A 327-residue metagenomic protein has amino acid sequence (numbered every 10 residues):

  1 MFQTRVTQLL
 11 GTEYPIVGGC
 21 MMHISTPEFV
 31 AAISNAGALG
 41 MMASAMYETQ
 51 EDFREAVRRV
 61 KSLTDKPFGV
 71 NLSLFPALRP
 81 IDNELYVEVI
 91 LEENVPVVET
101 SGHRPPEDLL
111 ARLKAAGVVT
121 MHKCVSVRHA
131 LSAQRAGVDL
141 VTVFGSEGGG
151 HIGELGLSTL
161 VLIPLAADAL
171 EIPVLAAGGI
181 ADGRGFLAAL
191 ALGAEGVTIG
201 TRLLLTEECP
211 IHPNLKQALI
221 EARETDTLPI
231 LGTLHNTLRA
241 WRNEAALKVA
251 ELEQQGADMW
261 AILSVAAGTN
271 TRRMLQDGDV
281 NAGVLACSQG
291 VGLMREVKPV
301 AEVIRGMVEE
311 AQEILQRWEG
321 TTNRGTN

Functional and structural regions predicted by a protein language model:
M1-A169: Active-site entrance/lid segments in N-terminal catalytic domains of soluble metabolic enzymes
L74, E147, G179-I180, R202: Acidic, glycine-rich active-site loops and adjacent beta-strand->loop/helix elements that engage anionic groups
I152-L175, A181-N327: Conserved active-site-proximal phosphate/metal-binding subdomains
